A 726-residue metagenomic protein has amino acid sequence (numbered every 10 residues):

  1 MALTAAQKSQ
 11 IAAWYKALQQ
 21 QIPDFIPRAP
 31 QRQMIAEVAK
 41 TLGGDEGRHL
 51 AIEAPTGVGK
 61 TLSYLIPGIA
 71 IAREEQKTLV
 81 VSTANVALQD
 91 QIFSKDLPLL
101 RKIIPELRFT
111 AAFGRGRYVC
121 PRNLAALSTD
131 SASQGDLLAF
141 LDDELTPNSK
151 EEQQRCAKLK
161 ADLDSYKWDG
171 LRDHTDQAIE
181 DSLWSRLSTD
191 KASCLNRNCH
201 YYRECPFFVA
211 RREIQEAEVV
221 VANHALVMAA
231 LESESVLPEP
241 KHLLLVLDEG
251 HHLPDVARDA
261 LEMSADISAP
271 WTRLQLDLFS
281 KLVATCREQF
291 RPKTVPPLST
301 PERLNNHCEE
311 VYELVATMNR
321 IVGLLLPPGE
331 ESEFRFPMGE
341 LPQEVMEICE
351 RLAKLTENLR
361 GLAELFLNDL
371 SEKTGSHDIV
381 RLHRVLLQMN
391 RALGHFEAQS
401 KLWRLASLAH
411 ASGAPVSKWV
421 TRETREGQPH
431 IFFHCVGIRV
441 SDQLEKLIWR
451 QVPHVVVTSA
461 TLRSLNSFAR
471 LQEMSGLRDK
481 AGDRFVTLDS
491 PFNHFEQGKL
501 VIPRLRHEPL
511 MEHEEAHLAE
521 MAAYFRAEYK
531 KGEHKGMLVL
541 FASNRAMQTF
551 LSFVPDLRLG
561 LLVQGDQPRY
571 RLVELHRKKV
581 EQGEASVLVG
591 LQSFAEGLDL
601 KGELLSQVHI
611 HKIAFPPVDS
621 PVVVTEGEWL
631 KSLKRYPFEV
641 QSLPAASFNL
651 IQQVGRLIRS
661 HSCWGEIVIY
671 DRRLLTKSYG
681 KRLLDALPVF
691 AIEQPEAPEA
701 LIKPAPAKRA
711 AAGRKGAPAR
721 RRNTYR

Functional and structural regions predicted by a protein language model:
A2-Q20, I26, E75-T78, T83-E218 (+3 more regions): A substrate-engagement module of RecA-like helicase motors
G44-I66: Walker A/P-loop
Y64, A70, D90, S94-P98 (+4 more regions): Signature of the SF2 helicase/ATPase Hel1-core->accessory helical subdomain module
T78-A87, V456-A460, K535-A542, I669-Y670: Conserved RecA-like ASCE P-loop NTPase motor core of nucleic-acid helicases/translocases
S185-E218, M228-L237, F366-R506, E512 (+2 more regions): A contiguous, basic/glycine-rich beta-loop/short-helix subdomain that forms a polymer-engagement track
K446, P503-A542: Conserved interdomain hinge at the start of the Helicase C-terminal
P503-H513, D566-L675: Conserved RecA-like P-loop NTPase helicase motor core
A542-D566: Conserved helicase motor "Helicase C" RecA-like lobe of SF1/SF2 P-loop NTPases
